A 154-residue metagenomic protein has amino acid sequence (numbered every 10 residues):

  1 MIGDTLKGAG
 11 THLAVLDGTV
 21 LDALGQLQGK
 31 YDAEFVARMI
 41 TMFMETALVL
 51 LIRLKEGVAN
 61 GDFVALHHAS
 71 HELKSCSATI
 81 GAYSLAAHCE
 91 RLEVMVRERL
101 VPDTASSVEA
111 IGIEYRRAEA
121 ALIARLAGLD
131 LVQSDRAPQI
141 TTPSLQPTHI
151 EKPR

Functional and structural regions predicted by a protein language model:
M1-R154: Two-component system phosphorelay core
